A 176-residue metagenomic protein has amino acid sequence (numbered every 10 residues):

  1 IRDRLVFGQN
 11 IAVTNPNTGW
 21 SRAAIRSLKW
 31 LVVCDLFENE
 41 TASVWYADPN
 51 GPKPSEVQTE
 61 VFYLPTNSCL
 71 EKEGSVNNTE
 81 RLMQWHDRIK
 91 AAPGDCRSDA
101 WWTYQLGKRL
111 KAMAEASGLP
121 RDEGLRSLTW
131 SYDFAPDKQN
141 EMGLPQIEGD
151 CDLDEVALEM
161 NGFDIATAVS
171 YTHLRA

Functional and structural regions predicted by a protein language model:
I1-E148: Non-catalytic alpha/beta scaffold blocks inside enzyme catalytic domains
G143, I147-M160: Acidic, Ser/Thr-rich low-complexity intrinsically disordered segments
A168-V169: Acidic, proline/serine/threonine- and glycine-rich low-complexity intrinsically disordered segments
T172-A176: Conserved small/polar residues in nucleotide/adenosyl-binding loops
